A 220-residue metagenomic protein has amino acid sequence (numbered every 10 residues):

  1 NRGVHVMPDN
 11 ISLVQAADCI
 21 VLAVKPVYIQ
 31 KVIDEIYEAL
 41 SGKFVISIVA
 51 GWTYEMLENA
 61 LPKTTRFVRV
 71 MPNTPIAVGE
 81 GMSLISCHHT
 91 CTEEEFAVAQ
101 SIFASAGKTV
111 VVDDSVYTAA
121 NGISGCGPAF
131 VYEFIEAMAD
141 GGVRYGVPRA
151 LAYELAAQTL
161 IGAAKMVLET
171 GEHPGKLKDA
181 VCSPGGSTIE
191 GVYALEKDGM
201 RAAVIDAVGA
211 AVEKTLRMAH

Functional and structural regions predicted by a protein language model:
R2, N10-I85, H89: Rossmann-like NAD(P)(H) cofactor-binding subdomain of soluble oxidoreductases
H5-N10, V110: Short acidic-hydrophobic, aromatic-tinged amphipathic segments that line or gate anion-handling sites
L13, I29, L57, P148-L155 (+2 more regions): Small-residue helix-packing motif on alpha-helices
A50-W52, P72-I76, S124, Q158-L160 (+1 more regions): Glycine-rich beta-alpha junction loops
M56-R66, M82-A120, Y132-E169: Internal alpha-helical scaffold of NAD(P)-dependent oxidoreductase catalytic cores
F67-V68, Y117-G122, P174-D179: Short pre-catalytic strand/loop immediately N-terminal to key active-site residues, enriched for Gly-Thr
G127: Aromatic-residue-lined binding/catalytic grooves and analogous aromatic/hydrophobic interfacial grooves in multimeric
A157-H220: NAD(P)-dependent Rossmann-like dehydrogenase/reductase catalytic/cofactor-binding core
